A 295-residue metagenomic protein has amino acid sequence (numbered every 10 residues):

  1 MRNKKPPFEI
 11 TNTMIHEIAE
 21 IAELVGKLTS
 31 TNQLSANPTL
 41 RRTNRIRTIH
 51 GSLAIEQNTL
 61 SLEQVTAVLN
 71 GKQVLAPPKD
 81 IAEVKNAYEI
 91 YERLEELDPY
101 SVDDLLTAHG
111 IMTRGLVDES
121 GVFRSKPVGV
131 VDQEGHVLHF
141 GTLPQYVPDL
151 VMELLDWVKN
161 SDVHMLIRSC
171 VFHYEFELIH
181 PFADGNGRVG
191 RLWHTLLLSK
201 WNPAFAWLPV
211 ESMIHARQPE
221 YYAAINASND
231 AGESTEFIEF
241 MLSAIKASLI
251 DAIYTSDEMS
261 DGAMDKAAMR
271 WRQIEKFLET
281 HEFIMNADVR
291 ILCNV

Functional and structural regions predicted by a protein language model:
M1-V295: FIC/Doc superfamily catalytic core
